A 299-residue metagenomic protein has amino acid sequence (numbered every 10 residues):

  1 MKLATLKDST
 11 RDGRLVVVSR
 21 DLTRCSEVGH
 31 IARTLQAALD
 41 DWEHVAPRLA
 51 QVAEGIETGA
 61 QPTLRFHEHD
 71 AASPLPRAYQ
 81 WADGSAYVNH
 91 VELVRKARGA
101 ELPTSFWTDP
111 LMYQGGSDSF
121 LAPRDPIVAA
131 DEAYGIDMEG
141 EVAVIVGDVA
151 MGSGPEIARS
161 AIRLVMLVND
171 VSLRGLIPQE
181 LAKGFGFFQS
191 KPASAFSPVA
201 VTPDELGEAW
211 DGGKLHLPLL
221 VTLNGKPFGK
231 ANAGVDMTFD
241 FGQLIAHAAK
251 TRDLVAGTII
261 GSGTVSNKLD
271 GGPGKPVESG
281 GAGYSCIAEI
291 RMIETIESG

Functional and structural regions predicted by a protein language model:
K2-K7, R11-D12, V17-R20, R33-A231 (+1 more regions): Active-site microenvironments in enzyme catalytic cores
T23-R24: Sequence/structural signature of beta-propeller domains
Q80, G135, D253, T295-E297: Residue-level "contact hotspot" at macromolecular interaction interfaces
P123-D125, D236-I245, G280-R291: Short, structured beta-strand/loop micro-motifs enriched in basic residues and often containing a Trp
A130-E132, A248, I290: Short, solvent-exposed loop/turn positions at domain surfaces that link secondary-structure elements or cap domain
A231-N232, T264: C-terminal helix-coil-helix/basic helical segment that borders enzyme active sites and/or dimer interfaces and provides
L244-H247, R252-T258: Internal helical hairpin/lid segments
A256-G299: Active-site pocket scaffolds in enzymes
